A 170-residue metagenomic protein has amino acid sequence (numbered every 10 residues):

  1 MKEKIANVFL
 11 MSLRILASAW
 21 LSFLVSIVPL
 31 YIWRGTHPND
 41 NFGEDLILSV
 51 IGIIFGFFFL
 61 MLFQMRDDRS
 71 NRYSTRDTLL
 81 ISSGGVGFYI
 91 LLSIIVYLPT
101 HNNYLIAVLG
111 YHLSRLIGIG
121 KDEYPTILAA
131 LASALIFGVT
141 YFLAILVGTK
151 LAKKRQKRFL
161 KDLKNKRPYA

Functional and structural regions predicted by a protein language model:
M1-F58: Transmembrane alpha-helical insertion/packing segments
I27-D40, M65-D67, I94-T100, G120: Juxtamembrane "helix-exit" motif on the non-cytosolic side of transmembrane helices
V50-S74: Canonical alpha-helical transmembrane segments
L80-N103: Hydrophobic alpha-helical membrane-insertion segments
N102-D122: Membrane-interfacial helical/loop segments at transmembrane boundaries in membrane proteins
L116-Y141: Hydrophobic alpha-helical transmembrane segments
G138-Q156: Membrane-water interface at the C-terminal end of transmembrane alpha helices
L151-A170: Short, highly charged, low-complexity non-transmembrane loops/tails of multi-pass membrane proteins
